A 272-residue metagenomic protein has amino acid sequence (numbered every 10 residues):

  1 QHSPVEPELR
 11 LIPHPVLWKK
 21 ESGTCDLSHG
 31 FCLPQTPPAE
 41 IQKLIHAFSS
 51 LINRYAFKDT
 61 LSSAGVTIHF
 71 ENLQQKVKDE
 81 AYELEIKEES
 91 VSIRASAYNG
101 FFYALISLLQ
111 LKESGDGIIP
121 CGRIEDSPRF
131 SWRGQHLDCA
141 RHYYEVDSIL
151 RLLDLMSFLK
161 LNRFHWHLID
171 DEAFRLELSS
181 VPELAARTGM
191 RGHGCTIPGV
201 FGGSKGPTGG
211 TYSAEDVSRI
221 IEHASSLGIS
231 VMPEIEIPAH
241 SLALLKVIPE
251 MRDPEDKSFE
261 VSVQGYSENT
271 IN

Functional and structural regions predicted by a protein language model:
Q1-R133: Acidic, contiguous N-terminal accessory segments
Q75-E268, N272: Feature activates predominantly on carbohydrate-active enzymes
